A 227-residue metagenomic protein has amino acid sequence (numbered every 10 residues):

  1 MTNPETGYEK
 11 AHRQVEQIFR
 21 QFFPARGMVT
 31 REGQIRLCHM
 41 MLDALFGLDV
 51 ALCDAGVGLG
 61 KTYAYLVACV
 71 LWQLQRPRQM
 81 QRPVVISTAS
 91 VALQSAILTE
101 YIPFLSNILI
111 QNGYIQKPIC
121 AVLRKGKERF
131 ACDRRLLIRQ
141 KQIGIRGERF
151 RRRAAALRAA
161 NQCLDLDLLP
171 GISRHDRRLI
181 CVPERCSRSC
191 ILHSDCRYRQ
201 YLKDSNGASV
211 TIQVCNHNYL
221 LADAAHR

Functional and structural regions predicted by a protein language model:
T2-R20, V29, R76-Q213, H217-L221: A substrate-engagement module of RecA-like helicase motors
N3-C53: Conserved pre-motif I regulatory segment
T30-G33, L37, G60-Y65, L93-L98: Phosphate/oxyanion-binding active-site loops and adjacent basic polyanion-contact surfaces
L42-D43, Y63-R78, E100-F104: Walker A/P-loop NTP-binding motif
G47-V67: Walker A/P-loop
A64-A68, P83, A224: Conserved P-loop NTPase motor core
L221-R227: Flexible, glycine/threonine-enriched loop-and-boundary segments that flank and lead into catalytic domains of large
